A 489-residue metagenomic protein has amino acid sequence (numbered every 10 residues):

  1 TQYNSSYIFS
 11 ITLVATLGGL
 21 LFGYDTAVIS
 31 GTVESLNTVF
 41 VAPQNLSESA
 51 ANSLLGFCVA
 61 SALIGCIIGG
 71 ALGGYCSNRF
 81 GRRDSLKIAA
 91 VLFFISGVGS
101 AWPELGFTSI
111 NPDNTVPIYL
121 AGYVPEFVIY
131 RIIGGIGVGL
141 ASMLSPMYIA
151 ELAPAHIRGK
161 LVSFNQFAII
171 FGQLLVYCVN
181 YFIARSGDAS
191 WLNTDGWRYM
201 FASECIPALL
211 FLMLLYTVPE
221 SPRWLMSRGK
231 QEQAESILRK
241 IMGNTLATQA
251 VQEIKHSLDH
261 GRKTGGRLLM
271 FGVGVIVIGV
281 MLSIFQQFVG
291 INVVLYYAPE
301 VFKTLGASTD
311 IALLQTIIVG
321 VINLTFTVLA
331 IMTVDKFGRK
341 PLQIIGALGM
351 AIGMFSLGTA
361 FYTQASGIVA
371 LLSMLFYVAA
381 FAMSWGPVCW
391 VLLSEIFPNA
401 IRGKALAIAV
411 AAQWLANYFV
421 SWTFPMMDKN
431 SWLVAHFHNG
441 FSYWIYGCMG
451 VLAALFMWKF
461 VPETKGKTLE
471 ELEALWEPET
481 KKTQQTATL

Functional and structural regions predicted by a protein language model:
T1-I241, H256-L489: Alpha-helical transmembrane bundle of multi-pass membrane proteins
A247-H256: Short, well-structured alpha-helical segments
